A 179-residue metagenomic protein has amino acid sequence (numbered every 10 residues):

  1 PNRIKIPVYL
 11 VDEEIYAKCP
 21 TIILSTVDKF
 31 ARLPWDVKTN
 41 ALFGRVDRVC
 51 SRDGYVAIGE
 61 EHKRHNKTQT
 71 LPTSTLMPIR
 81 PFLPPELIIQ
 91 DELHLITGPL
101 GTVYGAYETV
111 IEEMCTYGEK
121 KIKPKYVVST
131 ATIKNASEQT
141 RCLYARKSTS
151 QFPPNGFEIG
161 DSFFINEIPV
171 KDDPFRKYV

Functional and structural regions predicted by a protein language model:
P1-T75: Inter-Walker segment of RecA-like/P-loop motor cores
E14-A17, P78-F82, C115-I122, Y144 (+1 more regions): Conserved catalytic network of the ASCE P-loop NTPase/AAA+ motor domain
C19-I23, P85-I88, L95, K123-V127 (+3 more regions): Beta-sheet entry/capping signal
P20, D28, L42-R64, I79-T116: SF2 helicase catalytic motif II
R32-W35, L42, T97-G98, S137-E138 (+1 more regions): Short helix/loop capping segments that flank catalytic or ligand/cofactor-binding pockets
V37-L42, V103-Y107, I111, R141-T149 (+1 more regions): Short secondary-structure boundary/capping segments
E92-T102, V110-Q139, L143, P154-N155: Conserved helicase ATPase motor motifs in RecA-like P-loop NTPase domains
K134-C142, S148-V179: Conserved interdomain linker/interface between the two RecA-like ATPase lobes of SF2 helicase motors
